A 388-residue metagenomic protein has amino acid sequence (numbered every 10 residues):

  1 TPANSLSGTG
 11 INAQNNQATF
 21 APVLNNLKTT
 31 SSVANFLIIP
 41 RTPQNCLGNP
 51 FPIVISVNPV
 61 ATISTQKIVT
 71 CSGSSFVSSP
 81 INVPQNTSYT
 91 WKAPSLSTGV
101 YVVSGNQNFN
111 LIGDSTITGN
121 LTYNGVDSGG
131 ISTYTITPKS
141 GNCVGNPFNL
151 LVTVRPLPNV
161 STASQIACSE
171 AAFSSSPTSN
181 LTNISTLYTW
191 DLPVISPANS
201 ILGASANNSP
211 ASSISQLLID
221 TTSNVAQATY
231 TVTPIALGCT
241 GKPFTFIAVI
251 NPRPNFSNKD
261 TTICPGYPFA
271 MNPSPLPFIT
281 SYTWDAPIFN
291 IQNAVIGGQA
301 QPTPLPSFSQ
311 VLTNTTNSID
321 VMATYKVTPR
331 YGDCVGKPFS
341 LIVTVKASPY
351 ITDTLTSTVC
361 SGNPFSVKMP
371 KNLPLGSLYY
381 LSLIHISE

Functional and structural regions predicted by a protein language model:
T1-N4, P84-S95, G99, T182-S196 (+2 more regions): Solvent-exposed loop segments of extracellular immunoglobulin-like
S32-F36, G130-Y134, A226-Y230, I319-Y325: Exposed beta-strand face motif in extracellular beta-rich ectodomains
G48-N58, G145-R155, G241-P252, G336-A347: C-terminal edge beta-strand
V60-Q66, L157-A163, R253-K259, S348-T354: Proline-enriched interdomain boundary motifs that mark the N-terminal boundary and often initiate the first structured
I68-S74, Q165-A171, T261-Y267, S357-N363: Short, solvent-exposed loop/linker segments at the N-terminal edge of repeated beta-sheet extracellular domains
S74-N82, A171-N180, Y267-P275, P364-K371: A short beta-strand segment in extracellular, disulfide-stabilized domains
I384-E388: Conserved small/polar residues in nucleotide/adenosyl-binding loops
